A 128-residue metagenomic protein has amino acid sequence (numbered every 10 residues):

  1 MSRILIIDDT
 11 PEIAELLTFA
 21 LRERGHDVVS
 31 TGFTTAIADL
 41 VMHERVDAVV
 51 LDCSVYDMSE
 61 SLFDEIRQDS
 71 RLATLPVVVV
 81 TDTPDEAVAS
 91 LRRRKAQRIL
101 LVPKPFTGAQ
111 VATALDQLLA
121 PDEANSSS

Functional and structural regions predicted by a protein language model:
D8: Conserved acidic carboxylate
P11-V29: Two-component/phosphorelay signaling modules centered on CheY-like receiver
E44-V55: Active-site beta3 strand of CheY-like receiver
R45, R71-P76: His-Asp phosphorelay/catalytic-motif detector in bacterial-type signaling
D57-L62, T83-P103, A109, T113: Alpha4 helix (beta4-alpha4-beta5 surface) of REC/receiver domains from two-component response regulators
E60-A73: Short amphipathic alpha-helix used as the core "switch/output" element in two-component signaling
T74-E86: A short, hydrophobic beta-strand element within the central beta-sheet of small alpha/beta folds
D116-S128: The C-terminal output helix
